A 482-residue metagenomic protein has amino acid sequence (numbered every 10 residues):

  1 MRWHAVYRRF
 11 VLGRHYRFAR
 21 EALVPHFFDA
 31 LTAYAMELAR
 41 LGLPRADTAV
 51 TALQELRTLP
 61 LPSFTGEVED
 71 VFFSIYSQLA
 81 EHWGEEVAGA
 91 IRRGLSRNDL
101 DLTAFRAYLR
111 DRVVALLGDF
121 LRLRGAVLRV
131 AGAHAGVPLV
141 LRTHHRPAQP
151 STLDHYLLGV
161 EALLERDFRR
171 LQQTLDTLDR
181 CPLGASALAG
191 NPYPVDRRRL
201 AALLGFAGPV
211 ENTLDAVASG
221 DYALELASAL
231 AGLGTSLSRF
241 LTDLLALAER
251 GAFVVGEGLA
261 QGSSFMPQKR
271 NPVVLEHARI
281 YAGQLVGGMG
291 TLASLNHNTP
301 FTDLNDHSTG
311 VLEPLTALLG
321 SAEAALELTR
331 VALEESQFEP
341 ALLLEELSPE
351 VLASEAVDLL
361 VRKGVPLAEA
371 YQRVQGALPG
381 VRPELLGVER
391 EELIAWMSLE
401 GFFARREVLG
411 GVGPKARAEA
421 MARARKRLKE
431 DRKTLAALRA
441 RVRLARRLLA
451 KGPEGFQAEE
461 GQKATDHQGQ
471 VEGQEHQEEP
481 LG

Functional and structural regions predicted by a protein language model:
M1-A30, F64-V68, V87, G251 (+2 more regions): Glycine-rich cofactor/substrate-binding loops
M1-R180, G184-G190, V195-R197, G262-S263 (+5 more regions): A helix-coil-helix interface module used to build multimeric assemblies and to scaffold catalytic/cofactor sites
L43-P44, F206, V365: Helix N-cap/coil-helix junction residues
V50-L53, L204, A248, E257-L259 (+2 more regions): A general structural motif at alpha-helix termini
R97, V210-L214, P349, V357: A structural signal for small-residue-enriched, beta-sheet-centric alpha/beta enzyme cores and oligomeric scaffold folds
F105-L121, G125, G132, R146-P300 (+2 more regions): Charged, flexible cofactor/metal-binding loops and thiol motifs
Q462-E479: Intrinsically disordered, low-complexity, charge-rich segments with an acidic bias
